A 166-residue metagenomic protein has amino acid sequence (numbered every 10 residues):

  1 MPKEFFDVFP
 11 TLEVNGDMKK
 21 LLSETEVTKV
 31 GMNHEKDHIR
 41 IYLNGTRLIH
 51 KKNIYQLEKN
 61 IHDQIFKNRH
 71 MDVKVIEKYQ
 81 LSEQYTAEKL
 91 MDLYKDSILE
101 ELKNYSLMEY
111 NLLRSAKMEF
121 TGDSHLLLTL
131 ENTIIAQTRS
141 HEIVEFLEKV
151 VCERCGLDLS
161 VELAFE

Functional and structural regions predicted by a protein language model:
M1-E166: Intrinsically disordered, low-complexity basic tails and flexible linkers associated with large NTP-driven
